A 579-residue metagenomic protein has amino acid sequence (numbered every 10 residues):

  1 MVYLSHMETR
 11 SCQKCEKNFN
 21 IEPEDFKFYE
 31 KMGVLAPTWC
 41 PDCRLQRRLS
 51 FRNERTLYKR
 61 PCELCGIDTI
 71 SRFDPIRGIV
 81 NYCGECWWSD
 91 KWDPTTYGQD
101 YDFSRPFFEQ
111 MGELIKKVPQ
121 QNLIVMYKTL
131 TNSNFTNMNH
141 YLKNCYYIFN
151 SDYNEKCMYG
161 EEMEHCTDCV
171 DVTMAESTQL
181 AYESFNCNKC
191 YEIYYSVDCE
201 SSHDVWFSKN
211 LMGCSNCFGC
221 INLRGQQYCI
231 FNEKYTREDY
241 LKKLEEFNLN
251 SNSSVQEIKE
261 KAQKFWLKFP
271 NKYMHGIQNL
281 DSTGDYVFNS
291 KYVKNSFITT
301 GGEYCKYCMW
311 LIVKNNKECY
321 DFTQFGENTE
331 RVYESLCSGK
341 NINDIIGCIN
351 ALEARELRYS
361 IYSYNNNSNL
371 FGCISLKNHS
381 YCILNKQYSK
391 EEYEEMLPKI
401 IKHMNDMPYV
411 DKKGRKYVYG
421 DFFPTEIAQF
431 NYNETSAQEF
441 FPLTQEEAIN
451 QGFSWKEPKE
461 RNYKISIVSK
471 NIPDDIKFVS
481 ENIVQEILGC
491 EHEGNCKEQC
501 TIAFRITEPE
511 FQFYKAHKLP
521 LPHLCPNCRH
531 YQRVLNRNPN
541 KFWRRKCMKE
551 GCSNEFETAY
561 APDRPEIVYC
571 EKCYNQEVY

Functional and structural regions predicted by a protein language model:
V2-Y579: Long, distal/terminal scaffolding or interaction modules with repetitive or compositionally biased sequence
